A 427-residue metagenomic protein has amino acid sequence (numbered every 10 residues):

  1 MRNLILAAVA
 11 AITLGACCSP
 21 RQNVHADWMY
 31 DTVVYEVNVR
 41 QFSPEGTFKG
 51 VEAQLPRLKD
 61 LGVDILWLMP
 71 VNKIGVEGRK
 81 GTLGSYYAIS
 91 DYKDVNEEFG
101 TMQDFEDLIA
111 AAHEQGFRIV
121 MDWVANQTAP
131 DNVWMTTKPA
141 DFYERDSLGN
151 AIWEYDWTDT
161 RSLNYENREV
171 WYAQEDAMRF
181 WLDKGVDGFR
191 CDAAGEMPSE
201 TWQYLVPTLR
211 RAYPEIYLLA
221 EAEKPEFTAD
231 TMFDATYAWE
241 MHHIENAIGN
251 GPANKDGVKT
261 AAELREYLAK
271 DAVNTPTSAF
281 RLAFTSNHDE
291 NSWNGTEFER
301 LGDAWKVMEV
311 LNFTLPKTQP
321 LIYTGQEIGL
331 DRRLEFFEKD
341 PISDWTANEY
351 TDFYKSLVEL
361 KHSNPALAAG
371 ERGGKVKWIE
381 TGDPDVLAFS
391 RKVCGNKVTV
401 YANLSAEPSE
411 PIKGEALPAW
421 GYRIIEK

Functional and structural regions predicted by a protein language model:
M1-Q22: Bacterial Sec-dependent N-terminal signal peptides
C17-W67, K73, A111-A112, R265 (+3 more regions): Carbohydrate-interacting/catalytic domains
R21-K49, L55-D64, P70-K184, L205-Y213 (+1 more regions): Substrate-binding/active-site clefts of carbohydrate-active enzymes
V33-Y35, L66-L68, I119-M121, F189 (+3 more regions): Hydrophobic faces of well-ordered beta-strands that scaffold small-molecule active sites in alpha/beta enzyme cores
V39, P70, M121-Q127, A193-G195 (+2 more regions): A cross-domain feature marking catalytic cores of carbohydrate-active enzymes and several ubiquitous metabolic/repair
V63, V186-D187, F233, K317: A structural motif
A110, D192-F284, L311-T314, G329-L360 (+4 more regions): Active-site-proximal helices and loops of the catalytic beta/alpha 8
T275-R300: Active-site clefts of carbohydrate-active enzymes
